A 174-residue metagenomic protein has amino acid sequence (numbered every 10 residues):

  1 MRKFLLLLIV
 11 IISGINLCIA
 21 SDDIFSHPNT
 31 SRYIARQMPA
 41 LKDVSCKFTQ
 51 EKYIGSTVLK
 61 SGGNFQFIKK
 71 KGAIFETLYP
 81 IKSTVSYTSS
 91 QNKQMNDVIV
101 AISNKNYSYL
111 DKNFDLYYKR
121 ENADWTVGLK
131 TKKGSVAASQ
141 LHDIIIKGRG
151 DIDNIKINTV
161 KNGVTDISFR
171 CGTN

Functional and structural regions predicted by a protein language model:
F4-S13: Sec-dependent N-terminal signal peptides
I19-T57: N-terminal leader/targeting segments and the immediate start of mature chains
A40, Q66-G72, T88-Q91, I145-D153 (+1 more regions): Short, solvent-exposed coil/turn segments at beta-strand boundaries
Q50, K69-K71, T77-I81, S89-Q91 (+4 more regions): A mature extracytoplasmic/lumenal domain signature
K60-S108, T165: An acidic-aromatic
N64, T84, D115-Y117, D143-I145: Short, surface-exposed charged micro-motifs
Y107-Y117, V164-I167: A short, amphipathic edge element
R120-N174: Gly/Pro-enriched, hydrophobic low-complexity segments that function as extracytoplasmic propeptides/linkers
